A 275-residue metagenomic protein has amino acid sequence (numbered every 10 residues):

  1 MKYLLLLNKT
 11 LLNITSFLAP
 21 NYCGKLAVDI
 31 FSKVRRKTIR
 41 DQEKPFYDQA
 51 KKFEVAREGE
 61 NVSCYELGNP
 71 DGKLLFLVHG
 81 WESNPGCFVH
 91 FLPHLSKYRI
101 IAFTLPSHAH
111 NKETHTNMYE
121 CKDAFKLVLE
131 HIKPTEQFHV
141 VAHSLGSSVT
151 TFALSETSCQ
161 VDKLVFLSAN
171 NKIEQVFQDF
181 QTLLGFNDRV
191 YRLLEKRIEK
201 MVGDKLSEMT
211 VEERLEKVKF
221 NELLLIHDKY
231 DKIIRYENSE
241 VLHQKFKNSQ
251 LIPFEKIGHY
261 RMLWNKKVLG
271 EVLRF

Functional and structural regions predicted by a protein language model:
K2-E54: An N-terminal hydrophobic leader/cap segment in hydrolases
P85, L92-K112: Conserved alpha/beta-hydrolase
H115-K133: Alpha/beta-hydrolase active-site loop
V141-T150: Gly/Ala-rich beta-loop-alpha elbow adjacent to hydrolase catalytic centers
E156-D204: Hydrolase active-site cap/lid region
V218-K219, L224-H227, D231: Short beta-strand/loop motif that positions the catalytic acidic residue of the alpha/beta-hydrolase fold
K232-N238: Conserved alpha/beta-hydrolase "acid-adjacent" motif
I257-K267: Catalytic histidine-centered segment of alpha/beta-hydrolase-like enzymes
